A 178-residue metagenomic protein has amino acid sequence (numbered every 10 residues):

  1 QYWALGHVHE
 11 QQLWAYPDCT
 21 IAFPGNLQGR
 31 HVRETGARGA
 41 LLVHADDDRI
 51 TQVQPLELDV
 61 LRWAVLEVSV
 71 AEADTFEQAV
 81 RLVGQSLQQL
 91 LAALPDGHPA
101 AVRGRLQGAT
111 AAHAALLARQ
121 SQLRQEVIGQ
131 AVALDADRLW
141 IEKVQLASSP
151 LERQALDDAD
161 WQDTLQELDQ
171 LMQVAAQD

Functional and structural regions predicted by a protein language model:
Q1-A73: Functional cores that coordinate and move charged inorganic groups
L56-D178: Accessory, non-catalytic peripheral segments of nucleic-acid enzymes
